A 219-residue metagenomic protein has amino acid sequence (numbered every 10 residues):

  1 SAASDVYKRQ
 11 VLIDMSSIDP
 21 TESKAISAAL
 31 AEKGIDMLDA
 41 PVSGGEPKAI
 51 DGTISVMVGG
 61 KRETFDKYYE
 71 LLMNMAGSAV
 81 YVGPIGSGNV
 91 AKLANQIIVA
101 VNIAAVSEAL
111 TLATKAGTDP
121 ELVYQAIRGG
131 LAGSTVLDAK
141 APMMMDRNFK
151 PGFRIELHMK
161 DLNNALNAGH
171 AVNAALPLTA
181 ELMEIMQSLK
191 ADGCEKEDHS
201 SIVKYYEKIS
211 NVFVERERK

Functional and structural regions predicted by a protein language model:
S1-Y7: Short, small-residue-biased leader/transition segments that mark boundaries at the very start of proteins
I13: Catalytic-core elements of nucleic-acid end-processing and repair enzymes
S17-Q96, A100: Rossmann-fold dinucleotide-binding core
D51-G59, V80, P84-A116, Q125-A139 (+1 more regions): Active-site-proximal catalytic alpha-helix in oxidoreductases
I85, N89, G133-T135, A139-H199: Interdomain hinge/lid region at the active-site interface of Rossmann-like NAD(P)-dependent oxidoreductases
D119-R128, A180-E184: Beta-strand segments within the central parallel beta-sheet cores of soluble alpha/beta enzyme folds
Q187, A191-K219: NAD(P)-dependent dehydrogenase/reductase Rossmann-like domain
